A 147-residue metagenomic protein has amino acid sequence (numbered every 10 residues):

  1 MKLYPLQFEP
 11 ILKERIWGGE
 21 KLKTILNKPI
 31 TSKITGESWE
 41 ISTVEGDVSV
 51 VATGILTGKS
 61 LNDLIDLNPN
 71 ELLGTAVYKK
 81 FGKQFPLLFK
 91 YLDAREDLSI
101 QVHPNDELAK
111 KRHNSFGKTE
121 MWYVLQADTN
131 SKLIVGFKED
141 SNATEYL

Functional and structural regions predicted by a protein language model:
M1-N142: Transition-metal
A143-L147: Active-site glycine-rich loop that binds ribose-phosphate moieties when present
